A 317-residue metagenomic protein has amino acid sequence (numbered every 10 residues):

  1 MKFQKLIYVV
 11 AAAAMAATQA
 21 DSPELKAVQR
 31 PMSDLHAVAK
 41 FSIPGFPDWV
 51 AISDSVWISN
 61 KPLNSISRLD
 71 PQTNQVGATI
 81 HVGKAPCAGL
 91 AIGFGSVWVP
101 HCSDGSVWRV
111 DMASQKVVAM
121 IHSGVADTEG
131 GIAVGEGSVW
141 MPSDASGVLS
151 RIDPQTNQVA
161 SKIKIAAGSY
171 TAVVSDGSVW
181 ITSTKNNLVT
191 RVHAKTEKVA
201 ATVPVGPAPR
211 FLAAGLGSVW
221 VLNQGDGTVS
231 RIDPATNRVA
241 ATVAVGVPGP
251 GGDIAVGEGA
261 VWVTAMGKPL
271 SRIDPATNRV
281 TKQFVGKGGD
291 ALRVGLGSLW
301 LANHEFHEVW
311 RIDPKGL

Functional and structural regions predicted by a protein language model:
M1-I7: Bacterial N-terminal signal peptides that target proteins for export
Y8-A16: Bacterial N-terminal signal peptides
A16-L317: Predominantly soluble domains enriched in secretory-pathway, periplasmic, or organellar proteins
